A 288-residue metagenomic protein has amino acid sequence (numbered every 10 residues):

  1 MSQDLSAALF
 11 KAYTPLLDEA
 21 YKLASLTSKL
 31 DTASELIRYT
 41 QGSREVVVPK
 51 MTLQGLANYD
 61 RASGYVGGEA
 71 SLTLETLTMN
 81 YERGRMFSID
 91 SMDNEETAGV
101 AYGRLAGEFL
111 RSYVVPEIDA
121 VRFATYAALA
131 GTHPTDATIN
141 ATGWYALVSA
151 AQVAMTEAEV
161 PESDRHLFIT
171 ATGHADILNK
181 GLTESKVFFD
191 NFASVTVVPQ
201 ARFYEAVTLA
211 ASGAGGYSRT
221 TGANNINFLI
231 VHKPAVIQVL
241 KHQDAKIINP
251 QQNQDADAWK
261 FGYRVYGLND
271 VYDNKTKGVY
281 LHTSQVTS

Functional and structural regions predicted by a protein language model:
M1-T76, H282-S288: N-terminal "assembly arms/tails" that initiate or stabilize quaternary assembly in self-assembling proteins
Y13-K22, L147-A151, F228-K246: Short, Φ-rich (hydrophobic/aromatic) sequence segments
G42, V46-V47, M155-Q243: Extended oligomerization regions of viral-like shell subunits
V47, L53, V66-G67, T73-A101 (+1 more regions): Structured, hydrophobic secondary-structure cores that serve as assembly/anchoring elements
L56-Y59, D176-N179, V271-Y272: Short helix/loop capping segments that flank catalytic or ligand/cofactor-binding pockets
D93-V160, Y280-S288: Alpha-helical scaffold segments that mediate packing/assembly in large oligomeric complexes
A245-S288: Extended, compositionally biased alpha-helical segments that mediate assembly or anchoring
